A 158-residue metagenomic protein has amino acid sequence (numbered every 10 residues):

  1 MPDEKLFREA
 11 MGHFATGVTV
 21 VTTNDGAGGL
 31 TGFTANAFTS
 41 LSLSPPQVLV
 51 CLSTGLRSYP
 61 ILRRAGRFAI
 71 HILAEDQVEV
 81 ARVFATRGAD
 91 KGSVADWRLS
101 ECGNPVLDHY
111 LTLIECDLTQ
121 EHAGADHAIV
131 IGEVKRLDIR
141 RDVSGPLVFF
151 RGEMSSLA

Functional and structural regions predicted by a protein language model:
M1-A158: Basic, polyanion-binding surface patches
